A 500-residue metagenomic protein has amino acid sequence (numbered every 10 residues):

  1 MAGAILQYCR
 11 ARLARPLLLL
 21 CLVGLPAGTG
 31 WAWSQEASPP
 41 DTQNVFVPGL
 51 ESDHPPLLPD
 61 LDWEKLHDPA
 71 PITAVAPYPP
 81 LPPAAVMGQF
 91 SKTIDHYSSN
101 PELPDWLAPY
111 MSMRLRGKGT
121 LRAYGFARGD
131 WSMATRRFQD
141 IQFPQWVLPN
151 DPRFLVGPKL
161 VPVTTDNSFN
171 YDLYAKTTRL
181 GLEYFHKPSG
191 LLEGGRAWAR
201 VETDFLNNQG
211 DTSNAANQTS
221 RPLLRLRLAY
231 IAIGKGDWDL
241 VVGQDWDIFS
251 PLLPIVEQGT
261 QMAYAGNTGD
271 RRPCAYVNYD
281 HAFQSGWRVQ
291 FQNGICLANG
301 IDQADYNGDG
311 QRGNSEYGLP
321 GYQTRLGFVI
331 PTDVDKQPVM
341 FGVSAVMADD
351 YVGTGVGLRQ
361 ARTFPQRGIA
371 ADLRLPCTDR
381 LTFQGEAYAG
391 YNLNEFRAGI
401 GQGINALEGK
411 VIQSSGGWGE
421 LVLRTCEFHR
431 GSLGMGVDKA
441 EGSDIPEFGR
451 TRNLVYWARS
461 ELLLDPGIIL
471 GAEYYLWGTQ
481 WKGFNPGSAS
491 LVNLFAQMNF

Functional and structural regions predicted by a protein language model:
M1-L13: N-terminal secretory signal peptides that target proteins for export/translocation
A14-G28: Bacterial N-terminal signal peptides
A32-Q142: N-terminal periplasmic/intermembrane-space "pro-region" immediately following the signal or transit peptide
L81-E102, Q139-T178, L182-A232, S250-M262 (+7 more regions): Surface-exposed loop and membrane-interface regions of Gram-negative outer-membrane beta-barrel proteins
S112-F143, V163-I301, G318-L319, Q323 (+5 more regions): Outer membrane beta-barrel
R116-K118, Y171-T177, T219-L228, G266-D270 (+7 more regions): Transmembrane beta-barrel outer-membrane domains
T324-R450, L454: Detector for outer-membrane/organellar transmembrane beta-barrel domains, recognizing the amphipathic beta-strand
L462, I468, G487-F500: Outer-membrane beta-barrel "beta-signal"
